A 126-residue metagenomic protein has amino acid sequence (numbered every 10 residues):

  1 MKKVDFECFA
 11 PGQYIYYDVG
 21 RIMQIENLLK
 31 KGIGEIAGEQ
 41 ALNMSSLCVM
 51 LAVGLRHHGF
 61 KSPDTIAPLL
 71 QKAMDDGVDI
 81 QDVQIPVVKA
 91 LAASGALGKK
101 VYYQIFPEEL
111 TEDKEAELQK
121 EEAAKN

Functional and structural regions predicted by a protein language model:
M1-V4, N27-Q40, S45, K61-N126: Charged interaction scaffolds used for protein-protein
C8-Q13: Glycine-centered positions within short beta-strands or beta-hairpins
I15, M23-L29: Short amphipathic alpha-helical "interface-anchor" segments enriched in bulky aromatics
D18: Residue-level signal for threonine
C48-R56: Short, amphipathic alpha-helical segments that act as regulatory/interfacial helices in nucleotide-processing proteins
